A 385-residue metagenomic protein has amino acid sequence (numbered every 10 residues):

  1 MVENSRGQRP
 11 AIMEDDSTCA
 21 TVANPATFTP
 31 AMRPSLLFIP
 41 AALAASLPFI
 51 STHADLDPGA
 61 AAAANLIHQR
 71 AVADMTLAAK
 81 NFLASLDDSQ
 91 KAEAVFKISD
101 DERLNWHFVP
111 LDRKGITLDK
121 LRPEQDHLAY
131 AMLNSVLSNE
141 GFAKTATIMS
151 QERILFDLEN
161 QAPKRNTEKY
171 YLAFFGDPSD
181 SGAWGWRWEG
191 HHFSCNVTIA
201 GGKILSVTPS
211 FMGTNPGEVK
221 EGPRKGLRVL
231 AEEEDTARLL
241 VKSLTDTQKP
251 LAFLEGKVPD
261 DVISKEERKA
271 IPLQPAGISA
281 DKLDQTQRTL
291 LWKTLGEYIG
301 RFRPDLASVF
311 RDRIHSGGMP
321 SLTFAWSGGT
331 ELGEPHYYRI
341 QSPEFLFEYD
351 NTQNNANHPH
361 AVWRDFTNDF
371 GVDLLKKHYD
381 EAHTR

Functional and structural regions predicted by a protein language model:
E3, M13-E14: Charged/polar low-complexity intrinsically disordered segments
R9: Cationic, low-complexity basic patches in intrinsically disordered or flexible, solvent-exposed regions
A26-I39: Bacterial N-terminal signal peptides that target proteins for export
F38-P48: Bacterial N-terminal signal peptides
I50-H53: Sec/Tat signal peptide C-region and signal peptidase I cleavage site
D55-S138, F142-R385: A cross-kingdom marker for long, charged
